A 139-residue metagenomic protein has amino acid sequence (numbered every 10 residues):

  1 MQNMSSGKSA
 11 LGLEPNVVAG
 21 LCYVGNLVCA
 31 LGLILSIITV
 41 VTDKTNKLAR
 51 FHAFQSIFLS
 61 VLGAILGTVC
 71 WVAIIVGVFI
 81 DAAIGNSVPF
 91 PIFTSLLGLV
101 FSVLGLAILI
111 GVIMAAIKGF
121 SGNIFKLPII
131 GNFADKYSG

Functional and structural regions predicted by a protein language model:
M1-F58, I117-G139: Membrane-interface extramembranous regions at the lipid-water interface
V18-S36, Q55-A115: Hydrophobic alpha-helical transmembrane segments in multi-pass membrane proteins
